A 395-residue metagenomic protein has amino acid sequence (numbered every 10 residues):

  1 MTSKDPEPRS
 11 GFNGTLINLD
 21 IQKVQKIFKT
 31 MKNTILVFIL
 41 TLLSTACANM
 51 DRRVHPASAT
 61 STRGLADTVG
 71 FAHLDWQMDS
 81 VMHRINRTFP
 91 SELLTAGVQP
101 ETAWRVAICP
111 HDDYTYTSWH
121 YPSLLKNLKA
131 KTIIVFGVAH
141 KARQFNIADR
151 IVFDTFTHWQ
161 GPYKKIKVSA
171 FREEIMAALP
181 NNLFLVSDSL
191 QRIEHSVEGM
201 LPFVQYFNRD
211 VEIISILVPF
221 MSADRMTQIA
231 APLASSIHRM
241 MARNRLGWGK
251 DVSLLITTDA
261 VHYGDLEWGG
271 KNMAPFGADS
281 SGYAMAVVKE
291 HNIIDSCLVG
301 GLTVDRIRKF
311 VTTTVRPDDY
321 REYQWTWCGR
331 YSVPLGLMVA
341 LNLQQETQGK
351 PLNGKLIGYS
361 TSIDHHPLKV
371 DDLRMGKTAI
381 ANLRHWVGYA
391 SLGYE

Functional and structural regions predicted by a protein language model:
G11-G14: Residue-identity detector for glycine
K26-T34: Positively charged n-region of N-terminal signal peptides that target proteins for export
T34-L43: Sec-dependent N-terminal signal peptides
M50-P334, M338, N342, E346-T347 (+1 more regions): Active-site histidine-anchored catalytic micro-motif
N342-Q344, Q348-E395: Long, Lys/Arg- and hydrophobic-enriched amphipathic alpha-helices
